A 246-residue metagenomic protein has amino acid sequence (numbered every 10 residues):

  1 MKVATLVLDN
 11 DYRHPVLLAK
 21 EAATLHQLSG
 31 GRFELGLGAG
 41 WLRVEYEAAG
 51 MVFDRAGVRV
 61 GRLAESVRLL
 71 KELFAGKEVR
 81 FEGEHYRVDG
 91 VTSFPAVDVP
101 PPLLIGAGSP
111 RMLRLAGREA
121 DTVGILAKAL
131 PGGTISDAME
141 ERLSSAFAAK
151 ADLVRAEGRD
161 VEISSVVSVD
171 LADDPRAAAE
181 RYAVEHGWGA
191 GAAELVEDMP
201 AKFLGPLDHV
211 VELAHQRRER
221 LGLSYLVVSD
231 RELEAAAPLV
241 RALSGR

Functional and structural regions predicted by a protein language model:
M1-R246: Active-site-adjacent structural elements that line small-molecule/cofactor binding pockets in enzymes
